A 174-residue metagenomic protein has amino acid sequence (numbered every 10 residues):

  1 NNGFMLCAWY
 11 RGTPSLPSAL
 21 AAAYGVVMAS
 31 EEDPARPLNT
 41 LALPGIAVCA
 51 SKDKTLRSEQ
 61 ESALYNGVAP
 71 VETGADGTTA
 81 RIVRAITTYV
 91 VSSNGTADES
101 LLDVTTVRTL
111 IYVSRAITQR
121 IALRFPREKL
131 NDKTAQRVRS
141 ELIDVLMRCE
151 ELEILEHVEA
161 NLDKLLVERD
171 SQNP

Functional and structural regions predicted by a protein language model:
N1-V26: Strand-loop microenvironment adjacent to phosphate/nucleotide-handling motifs in alpha/beta enzyme folds
P14, M28-P174: Structured, hydrophobic secondary-structure cores that serve as assembly/anchoring elements
